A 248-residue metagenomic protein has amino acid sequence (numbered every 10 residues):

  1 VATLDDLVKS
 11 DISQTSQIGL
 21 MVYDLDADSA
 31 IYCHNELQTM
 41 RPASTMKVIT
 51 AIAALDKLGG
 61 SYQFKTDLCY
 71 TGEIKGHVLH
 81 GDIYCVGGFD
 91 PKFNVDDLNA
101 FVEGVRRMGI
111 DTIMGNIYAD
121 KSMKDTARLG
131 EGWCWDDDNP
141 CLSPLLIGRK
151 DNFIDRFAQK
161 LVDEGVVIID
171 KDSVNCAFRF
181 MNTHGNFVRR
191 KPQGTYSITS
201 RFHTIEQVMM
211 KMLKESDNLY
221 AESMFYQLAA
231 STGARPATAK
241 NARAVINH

Functional and structural regions predicted by a protein language model:
V1-T39, F101-G109: Beta-lactamase-like hydrolase cores
T15-Q17, N35-L37, A43-M46, S61-Q63 (+5 more regions): Extracytoplasmic
D26-A27, Q38-R41, I74-K75, F89-F93 (+4 more regions): Solvent-exposed loop/turn segments at secondary-structure junctions within structured extracellular/periplasmic domains
D28, P42-G60, I117, R156-L161 (+1 more regions): Active-site SXXK
C33-P42, I83-F93, V102, L142-G148 (+3 more regions): Second-shell loop/turn segments in exported
D56-T71, I168-C176: Short, well-structured active-site flanking segments
Q63-D125, W133-P140, P144-I147: Active-site-adjacent, His/Asp/Glu-enriched structural segments that form or flank metal-binding and acid/base networks
D151-H248: A small/polar active-site loop signature that marks catalytic segments
